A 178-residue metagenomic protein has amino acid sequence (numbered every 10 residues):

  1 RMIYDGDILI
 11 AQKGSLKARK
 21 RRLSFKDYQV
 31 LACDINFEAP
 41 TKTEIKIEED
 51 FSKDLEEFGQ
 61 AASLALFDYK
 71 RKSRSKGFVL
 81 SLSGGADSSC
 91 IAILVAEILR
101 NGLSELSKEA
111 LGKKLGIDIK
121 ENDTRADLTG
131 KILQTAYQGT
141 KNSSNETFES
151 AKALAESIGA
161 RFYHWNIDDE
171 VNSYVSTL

Functional and structural regions predicted by a protein language model:
R1-E57: C-terminal beta-strand edge segments of enzyme domains
D54-L178: ATP-dependent adenylation/nucleotidyltransferase module used to activate substrates
